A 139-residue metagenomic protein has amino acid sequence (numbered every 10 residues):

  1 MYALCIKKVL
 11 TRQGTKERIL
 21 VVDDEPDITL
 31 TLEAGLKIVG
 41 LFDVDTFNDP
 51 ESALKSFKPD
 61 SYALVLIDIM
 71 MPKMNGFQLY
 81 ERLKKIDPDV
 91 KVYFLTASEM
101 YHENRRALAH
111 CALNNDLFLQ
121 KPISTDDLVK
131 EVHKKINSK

Functional and structural regions predicted by a protein language model:
M1-R18, S124-K139: Non-catalytic signal-transmission and effector/linker regions of two-component phosphorelay proteins
D23, D68, T96: Active-site residues of response regulator receiver
P26-D45, C111: Two-component/phosphorelay signaling modules centered on CheY-like receiver
T46-L64: Acidic, metal-coordinating helix/loop segments flanking the phosphotransfer/catalytic sites of two-component signaling
N48-D49, N75-L79: Acidic catalytic/metal-coordinating carboxylates
M71: Receiver (REC) domain active-site loop signature in two-component systems and cognate sites in sensor histidine kinases
F77-D89: Short amphipathic alpha-helix used as the core "switch/output" element in two-component signaling
Q78, E99-L117, D126, K130: Alpha4 helix (beta4-alpha4-beta5 surface) of REC/receiver domains from two-component response regulators
